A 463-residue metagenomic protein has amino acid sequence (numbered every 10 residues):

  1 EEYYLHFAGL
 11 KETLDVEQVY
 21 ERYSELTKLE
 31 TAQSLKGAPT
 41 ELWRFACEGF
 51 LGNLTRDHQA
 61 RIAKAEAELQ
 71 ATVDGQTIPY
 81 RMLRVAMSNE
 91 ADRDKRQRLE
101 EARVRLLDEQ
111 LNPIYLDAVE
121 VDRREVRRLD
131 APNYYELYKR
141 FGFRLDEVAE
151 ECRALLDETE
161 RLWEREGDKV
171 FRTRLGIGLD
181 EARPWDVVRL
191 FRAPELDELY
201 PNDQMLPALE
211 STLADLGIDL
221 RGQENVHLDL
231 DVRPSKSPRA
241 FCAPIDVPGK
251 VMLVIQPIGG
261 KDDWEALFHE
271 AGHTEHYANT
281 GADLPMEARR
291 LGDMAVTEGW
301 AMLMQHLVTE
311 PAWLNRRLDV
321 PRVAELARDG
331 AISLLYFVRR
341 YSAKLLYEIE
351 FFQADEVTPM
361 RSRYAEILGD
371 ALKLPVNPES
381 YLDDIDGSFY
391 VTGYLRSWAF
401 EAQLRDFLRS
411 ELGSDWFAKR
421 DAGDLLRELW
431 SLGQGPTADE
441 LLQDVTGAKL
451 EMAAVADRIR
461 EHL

Functional and structural regions predicted by a protein language model:
E1-E109: N-terminal helix-rich structural modules
L5-L14, A32-Q33, L303, E325 (+2 more regions): C-terminal, non-catalytic "cap/extension" segments appended to globular domains
R56-Q59, E66, E100-M252, P257-K261: Contiguous, non-catalytic segments that form substrate-binding/exosite surfaces or channel walls
T77-D92, E120-Y134, G178-A182, G369-D370 (+1 more regions): Core structural elements
N133-R140, D180-A193, V226-M252, H273-G292 (+3 more regions): Conserved catalytic-core motifs characterized by acidic clusters
C152-L162, T280, L291-G330, L408: Post-HExxH zinc-binding segment in Zn-dependent metallohydrolases
G259-G281, E298-M302: Active-site recognition of the HExxH zinc-binding catalytic motif
M286-E298, Y336, S388-R396: Active-site metal-coordination segments of metallo-dependent hydrolases
